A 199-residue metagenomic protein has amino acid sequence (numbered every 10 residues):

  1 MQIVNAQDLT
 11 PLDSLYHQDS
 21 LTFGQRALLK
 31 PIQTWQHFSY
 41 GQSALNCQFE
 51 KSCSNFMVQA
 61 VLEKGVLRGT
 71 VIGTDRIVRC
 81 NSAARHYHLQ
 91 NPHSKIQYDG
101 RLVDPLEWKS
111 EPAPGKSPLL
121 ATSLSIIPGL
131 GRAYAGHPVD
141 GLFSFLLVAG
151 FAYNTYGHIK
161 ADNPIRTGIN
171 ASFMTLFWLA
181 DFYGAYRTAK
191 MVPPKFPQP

Functional and structural regions predicted by a protein language model:
Q7-S14: Bulky hydrophobic segments
S14-P199: Hydrophobic alpha-helical membrane segments
